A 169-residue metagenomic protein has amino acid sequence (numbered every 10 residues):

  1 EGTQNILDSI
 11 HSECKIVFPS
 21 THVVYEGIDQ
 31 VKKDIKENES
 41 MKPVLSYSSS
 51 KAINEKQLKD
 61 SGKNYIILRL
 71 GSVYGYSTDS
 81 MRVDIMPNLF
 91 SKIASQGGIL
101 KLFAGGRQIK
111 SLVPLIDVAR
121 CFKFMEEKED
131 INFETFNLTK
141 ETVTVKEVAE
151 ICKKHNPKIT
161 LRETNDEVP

Functional and structural regions predicted by a protein language model:
Q4-V44: Conserved Rossmann-fold NAD(P)-dependent oxidoreductase catalytic core, especially the SDR/UDP-sugar
I6-C14, Q57-N64, C152: A structural motif corresponding to the C-terminal end of an alpha-helix and its immediate exit/capping segment
V23, S72, T142: PG/GG-rich flexible active-site loop of Rossmann-like NAD(P)H-dependent oxidoreductases, especially the SDR superfamily
G27-D29, S77-D79, L112, E147-V148: Short glycine-/acidic-enriched loop or helix-start segments at secondary-structure transitions that form or flank
S46, S50: Active-site helix of classical SDR
K56-K110, L115-A119: NAD(P)-dependent short-chain dehydrogenase/reductase
G98, F103-P169: C-terminal substrate-binding subdomain of Rossmann-fold SDR/epimerase-dehydratase oxidoreductases
